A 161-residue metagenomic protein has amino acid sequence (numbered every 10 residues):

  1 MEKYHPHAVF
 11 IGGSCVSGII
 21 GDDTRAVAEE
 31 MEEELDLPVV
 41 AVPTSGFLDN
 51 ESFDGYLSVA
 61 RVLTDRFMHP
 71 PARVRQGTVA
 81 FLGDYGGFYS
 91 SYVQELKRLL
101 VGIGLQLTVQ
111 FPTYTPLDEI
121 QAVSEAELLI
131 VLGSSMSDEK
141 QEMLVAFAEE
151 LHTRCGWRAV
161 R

Functional and structural regions predicted by a protein language model:
M1-R161: An N-terminal assembly and electron-transfer interface module characteristic of large anaerobic redox and radical
